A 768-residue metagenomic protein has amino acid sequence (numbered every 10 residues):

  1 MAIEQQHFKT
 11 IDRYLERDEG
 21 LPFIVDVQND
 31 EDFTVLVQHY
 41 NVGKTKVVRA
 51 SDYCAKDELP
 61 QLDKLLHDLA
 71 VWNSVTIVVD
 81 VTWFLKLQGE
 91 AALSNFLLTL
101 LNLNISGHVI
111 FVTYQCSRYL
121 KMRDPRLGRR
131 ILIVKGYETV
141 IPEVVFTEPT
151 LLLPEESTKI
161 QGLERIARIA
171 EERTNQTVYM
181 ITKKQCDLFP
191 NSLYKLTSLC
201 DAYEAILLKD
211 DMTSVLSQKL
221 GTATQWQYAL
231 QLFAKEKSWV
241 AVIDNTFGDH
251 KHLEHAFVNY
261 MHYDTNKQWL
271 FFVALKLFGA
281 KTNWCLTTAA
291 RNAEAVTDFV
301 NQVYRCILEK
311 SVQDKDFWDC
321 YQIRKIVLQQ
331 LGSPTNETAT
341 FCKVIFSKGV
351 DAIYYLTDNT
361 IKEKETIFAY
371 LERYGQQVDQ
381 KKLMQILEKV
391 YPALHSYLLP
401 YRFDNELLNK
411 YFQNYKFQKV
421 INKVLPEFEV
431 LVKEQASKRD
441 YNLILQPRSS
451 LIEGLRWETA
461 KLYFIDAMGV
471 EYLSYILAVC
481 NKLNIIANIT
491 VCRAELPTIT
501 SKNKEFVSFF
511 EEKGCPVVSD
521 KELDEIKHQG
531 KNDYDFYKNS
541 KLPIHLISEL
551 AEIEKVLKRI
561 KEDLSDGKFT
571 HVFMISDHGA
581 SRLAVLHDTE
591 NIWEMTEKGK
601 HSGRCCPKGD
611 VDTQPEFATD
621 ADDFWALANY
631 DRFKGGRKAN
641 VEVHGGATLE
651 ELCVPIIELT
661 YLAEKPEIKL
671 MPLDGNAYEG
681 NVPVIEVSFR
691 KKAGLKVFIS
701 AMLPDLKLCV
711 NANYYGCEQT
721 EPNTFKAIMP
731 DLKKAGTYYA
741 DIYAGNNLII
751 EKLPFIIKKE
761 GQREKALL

Functional and structural regions predicted by a protein language model:
M1-A460, A467-V572, S576-L768: …; additionally, a secondary subgroup of soluble metalloenzymes is captured
